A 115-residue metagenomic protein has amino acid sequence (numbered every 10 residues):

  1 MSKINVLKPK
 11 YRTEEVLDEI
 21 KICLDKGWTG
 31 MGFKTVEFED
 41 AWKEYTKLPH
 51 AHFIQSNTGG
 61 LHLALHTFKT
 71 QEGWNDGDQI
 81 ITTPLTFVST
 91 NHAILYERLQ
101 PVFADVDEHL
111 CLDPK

Functional and structural regions predicted by a protein language model:
M1-N75, Y96-E97: Conserved PLP-binding active-site segment in aminotransferase class I/II-type PLP enzymes
T70-K115: PLP-dependent aminotransferase-like
